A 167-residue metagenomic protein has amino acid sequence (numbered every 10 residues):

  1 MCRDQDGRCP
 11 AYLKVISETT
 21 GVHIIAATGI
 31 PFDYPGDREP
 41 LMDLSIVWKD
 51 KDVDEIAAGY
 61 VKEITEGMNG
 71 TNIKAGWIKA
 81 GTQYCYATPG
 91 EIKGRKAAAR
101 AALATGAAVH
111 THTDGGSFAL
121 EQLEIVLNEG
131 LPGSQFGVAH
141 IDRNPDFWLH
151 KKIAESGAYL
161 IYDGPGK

Functional and structural regions predicted by a protein language model:
M1-Y12, S17-A57, K79-A80: Metal-cofactor-binding active-site regions of metalloenzymes
C9-T20, E55-Y159, K167: Histidine/acidic residue-rich metal-binding segments in metalloenzymes
I30, I141, G164: Active-site metal-binding loops of divalent metal-dependent hydrolases
